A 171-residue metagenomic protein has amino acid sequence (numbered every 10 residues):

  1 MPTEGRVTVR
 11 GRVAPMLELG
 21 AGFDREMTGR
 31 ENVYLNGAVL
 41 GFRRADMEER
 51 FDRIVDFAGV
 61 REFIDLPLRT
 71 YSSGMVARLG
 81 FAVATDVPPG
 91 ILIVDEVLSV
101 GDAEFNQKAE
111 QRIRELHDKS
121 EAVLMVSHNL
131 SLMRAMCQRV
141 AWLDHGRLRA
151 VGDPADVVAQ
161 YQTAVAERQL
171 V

Functional and structural regions predicted by a protein language model:
A14, Y34, D46-F63, A82: Conserved ABC ATPase "signature" region
T85-V94: A short, proline-enriched helix->beta-strand linker immediately N-terminal to the Walker B motif in ABC-type P-loop
N106-K119: Helical segment within the ABC ATPase nucleotide-binding domain
S127-H128: H-loop/switch region of ABC-family ATPase nucleotide-binding domains
M133-A135: A short, surface-exposed alpha-helical micro-motif characterized by mixed small hydrophobic and charged/polar residues
H145-G146, Y161: Conserved ABC ATPase "signature" C-loop
V151-G152: ABC ATPase "signature
